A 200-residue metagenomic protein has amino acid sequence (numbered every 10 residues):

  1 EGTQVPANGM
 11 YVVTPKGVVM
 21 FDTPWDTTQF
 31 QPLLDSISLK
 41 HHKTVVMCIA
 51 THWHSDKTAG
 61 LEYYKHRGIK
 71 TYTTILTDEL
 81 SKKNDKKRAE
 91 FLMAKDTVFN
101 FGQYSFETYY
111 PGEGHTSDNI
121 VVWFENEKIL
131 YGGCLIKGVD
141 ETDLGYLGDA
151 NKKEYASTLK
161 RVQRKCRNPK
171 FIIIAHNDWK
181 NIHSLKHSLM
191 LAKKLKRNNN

Functional and structural regions predicted by a protein language model:
E1-K16: Zn-dependent metallo-beta-lactamase
G2-V5, T23-F30, W53-K57, G148-K152 (+1 more regions): Solvent-exposed, acidic/flexible segments
Y11, V19-F21, V46-A50, K70-T74 (+5 more regions): Structural recognition of the beta-strand scaffold that forms the well-ordered cores of secreted hydrolase catalytic
V12, D22, I37, H52 (+7 more regions): Divalent metal-coordination and catalytic microenvironments
P15-G17, T28-Y72, R167-K170: Active-site metal-binding motif and surrounding structural segment of the metallo-beta-lactamase
G17, W25-D26, P111-E113, D118-H183: Metallo-beta-lactamase
I75-G112, T116, E125-N126: Metallo-beta-lactamase
H183-N200: Binuclear metal-ion centers of metallo-dependent hydrolases, dominated by the metallo-beta-lactamase
